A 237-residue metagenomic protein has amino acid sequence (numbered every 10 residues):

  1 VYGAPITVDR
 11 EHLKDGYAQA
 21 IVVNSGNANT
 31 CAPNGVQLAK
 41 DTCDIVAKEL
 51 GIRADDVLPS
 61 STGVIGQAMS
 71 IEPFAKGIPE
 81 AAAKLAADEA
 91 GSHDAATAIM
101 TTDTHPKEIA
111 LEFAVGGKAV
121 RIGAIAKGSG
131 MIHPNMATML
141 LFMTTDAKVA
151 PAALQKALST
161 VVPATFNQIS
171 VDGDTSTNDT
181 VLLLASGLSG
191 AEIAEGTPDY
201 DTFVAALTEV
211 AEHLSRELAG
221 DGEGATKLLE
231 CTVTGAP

Functional and structural regions predicted by a protein language model:
V1-G26, C31-A32, L38-E49: Active-site cofactor/substrate anionic-group-binding motifs, chiefly glycine- and Lys/Arg-rich phosphate-binding loops
H12-L13, D172-D174, G220-E223: Replace "in large, NTP-powered and nucleic-acid-processing enzymes" with "in large, NTP-powered factors and other
I21, S25-P33, D55-K76, S170-E192 (+2 more regions): Short, surface-exposed loop/turn segments at secondary-structure boundaries that line and modulate
V22, H133-A137, G222-T226: Short, flexible turn/loop "capping" segments at secondary-structure junctions
Q37-D41, I45-F166, S176: Glycine-rich, mobile lid/loop segments that gate access to catalytic sites or pores
T101, M131, N167, V171 (+1 more regions): Conserved helix-loop functional segments at active or binding sites
A147-L207: Carboxylate- and glycine-rich phosphate/diphosphate-binding segment that chelates Mg2+/Mn2+
S186-P237: A glycine- and small/hydrophobic-rich beta-loop-beta segment that serves as a flexible "lid/hinge" or phosphate-binding
